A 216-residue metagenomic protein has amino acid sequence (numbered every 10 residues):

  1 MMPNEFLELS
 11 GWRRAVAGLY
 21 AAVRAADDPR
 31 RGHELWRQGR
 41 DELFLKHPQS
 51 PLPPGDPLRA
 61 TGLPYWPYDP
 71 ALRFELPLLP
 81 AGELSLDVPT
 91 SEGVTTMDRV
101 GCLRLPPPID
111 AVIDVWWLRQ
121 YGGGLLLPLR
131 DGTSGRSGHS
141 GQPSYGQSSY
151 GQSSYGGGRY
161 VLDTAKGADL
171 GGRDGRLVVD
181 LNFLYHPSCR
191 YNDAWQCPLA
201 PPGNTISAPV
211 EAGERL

Functional and structural regions predicted by a protein language model:
M1-G122, L126-S134, G158-A165, D193 (+1 more regions): A compositional/structural signature for long, glycine/proline-rich flexible linkers and loops on extracytoplasmic
V115-W117, D169-G171, C189: Short histidine-centered beta-strand/loop micro-motifs that create catalytic or ligand/metal-coordination sites
Q120, K166-R176: A short, structured loop/turn motif at beta-sheet edges
S134-S153, G172: Intrinsically disordered, low-complexity terminal tails and inter-domain linkers enriched for S/T/G/P/D/E
G135, D174-N192: Immediate flanking context of iron-sulfur cluster ligation sites
S140, Y155-D169, N182-Y185: Surface-exposed, gly/pro-biased binding rims or lids
V178, A200-G203: Ampiphathic alpha-helical segments that act as solvent-exposed interaction surfaces
